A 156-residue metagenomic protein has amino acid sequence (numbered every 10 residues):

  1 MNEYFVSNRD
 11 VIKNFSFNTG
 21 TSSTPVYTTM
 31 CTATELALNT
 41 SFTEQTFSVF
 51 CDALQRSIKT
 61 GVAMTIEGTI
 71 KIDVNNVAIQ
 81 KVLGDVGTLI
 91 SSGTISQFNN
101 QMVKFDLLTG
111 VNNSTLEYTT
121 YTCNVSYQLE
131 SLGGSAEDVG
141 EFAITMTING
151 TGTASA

Functional and structural regions predicted by a protein language model:
M1-N75, T120-A143: Solvent-exposed edge beta-strands and adjacent loop segments that serve as assembly or binding interfaces
S23-P25, T109-Y118, G152-A156: Short, surface-exposed beta-strand/loop "edge" segments at domain boundaries and coil↔beta transitions
G61-M64, S92-Q97, T147-G152: Glycine-rich loops and low-complexity Gly/Arg-rich segments that provide flexible linkers or classic glycine-based
D73-A78, G152-S155: Short, cysteine-centered beta-strand-loop-beta hairpins and adjacent loop/turn segments enriched in charged/polar
Q80-Y121: Short, acidic/charged, Gly/Pro-enriched secondary-structure junctions
V139-S155: Short solvent-exposed strand/turn elements
